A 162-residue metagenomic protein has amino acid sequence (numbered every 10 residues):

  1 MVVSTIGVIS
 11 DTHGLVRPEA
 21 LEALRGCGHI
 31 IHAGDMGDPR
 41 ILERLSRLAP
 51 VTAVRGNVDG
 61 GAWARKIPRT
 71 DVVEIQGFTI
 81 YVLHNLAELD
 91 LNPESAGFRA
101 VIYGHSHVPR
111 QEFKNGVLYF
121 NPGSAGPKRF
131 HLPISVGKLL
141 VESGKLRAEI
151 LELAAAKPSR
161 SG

Functional and structural regions predicted by a protein language model:
M1-V51, D59-V72, G77, L132-S135 (+2 more regions): N-terminal active-site segment of His-dependent metallophosphoesterases
S10-G14, G34-M36, G56-D59, N85-A87 (+2 more regions): Active-site metal-binding loops of divalent metal-dependent hydrolases
E19-E22, E43, E74, E88 (+5 more regions): Glutamate identity and glutamate-enriched acidic tracts
T52, T79-Y81, L86-G144: Conserved beta-sheet core of the metallophosphoesterase superfamily
V136, L140-G162: Charged phosphate-binding loop/patch that engages nucleotide di/tri-phosphates or the phosphate backbone of nucleic
